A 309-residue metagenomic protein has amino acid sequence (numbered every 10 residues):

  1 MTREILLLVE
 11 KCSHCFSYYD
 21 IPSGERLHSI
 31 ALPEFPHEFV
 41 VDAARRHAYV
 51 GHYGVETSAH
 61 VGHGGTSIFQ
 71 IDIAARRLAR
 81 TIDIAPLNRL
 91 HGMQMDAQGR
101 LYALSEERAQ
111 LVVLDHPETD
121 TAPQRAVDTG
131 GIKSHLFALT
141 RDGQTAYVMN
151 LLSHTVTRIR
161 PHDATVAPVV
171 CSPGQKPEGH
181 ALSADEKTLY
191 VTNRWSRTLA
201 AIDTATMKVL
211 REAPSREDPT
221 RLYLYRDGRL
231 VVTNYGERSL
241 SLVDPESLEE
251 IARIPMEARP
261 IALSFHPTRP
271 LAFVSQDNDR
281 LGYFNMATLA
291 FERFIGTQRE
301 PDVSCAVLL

Functional and structural regions predicted by a protein language model:
M1-L309: Predominantly soluble domains enriched in secretory-pathway, periplasmic, or organellar proteins
